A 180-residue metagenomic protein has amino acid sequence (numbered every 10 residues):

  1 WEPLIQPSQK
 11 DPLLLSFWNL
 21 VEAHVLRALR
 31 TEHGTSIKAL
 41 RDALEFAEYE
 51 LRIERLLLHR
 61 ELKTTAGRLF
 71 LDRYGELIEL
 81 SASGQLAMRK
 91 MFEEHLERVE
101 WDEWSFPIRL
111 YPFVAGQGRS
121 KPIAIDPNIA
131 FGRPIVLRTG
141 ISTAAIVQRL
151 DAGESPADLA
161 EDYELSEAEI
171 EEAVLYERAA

Functional and structural regions predicted by a protein language model:
W1-S8: Major-groove DNA-recognition helix of helix-turn-helix-type DNA-binding domains
K10-L14, H24-A152, A157-Y163, E167-A180: Long, charge-rich, low-complexity intrinsically disordered regions
W18-N19: Helix-boundary capping/turn motifs
